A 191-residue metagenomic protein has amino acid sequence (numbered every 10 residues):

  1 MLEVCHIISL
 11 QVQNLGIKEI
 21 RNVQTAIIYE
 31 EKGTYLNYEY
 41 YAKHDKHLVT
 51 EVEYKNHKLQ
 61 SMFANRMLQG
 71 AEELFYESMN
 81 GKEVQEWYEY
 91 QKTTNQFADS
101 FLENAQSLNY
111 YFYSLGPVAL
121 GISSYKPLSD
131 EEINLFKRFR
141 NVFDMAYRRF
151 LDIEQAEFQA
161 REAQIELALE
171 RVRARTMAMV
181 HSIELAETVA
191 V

Functional and structural regions predicted by a protein language model:
M1-E3, R149-M179, L185: Signal-transmission linkers at sensory-effector interfaces
L2-Q13, T25-A26, R173-M177, S182-V191: Short amphipathic alpha-helical segments
V12, L120, D144, L151-D152: Short loop/beta submotifs within extracellular cysteine-rich repeat domains
N14-E19: Secondary-structure transition/capping motifs at alpha-helix termini and the adjoining loop/turn into the next element
V23-V84, V191: GAF sensory/regulatory domain recognition with acknowledged cross-activation on helical regulatory dimers
F75-Y76, G81-A119, P127: Helix-to-coil/beta transition segments that act as allosteric "coupling" elements at the rims of sensory or catalytic
P117-K126, R171-T176: Short, charged/polar, low-complexity loop and linker segments that flank or interrupt alpha-helical bundles
L128-R148: Amphipathic alpha-helical "output/dimerization" segments
